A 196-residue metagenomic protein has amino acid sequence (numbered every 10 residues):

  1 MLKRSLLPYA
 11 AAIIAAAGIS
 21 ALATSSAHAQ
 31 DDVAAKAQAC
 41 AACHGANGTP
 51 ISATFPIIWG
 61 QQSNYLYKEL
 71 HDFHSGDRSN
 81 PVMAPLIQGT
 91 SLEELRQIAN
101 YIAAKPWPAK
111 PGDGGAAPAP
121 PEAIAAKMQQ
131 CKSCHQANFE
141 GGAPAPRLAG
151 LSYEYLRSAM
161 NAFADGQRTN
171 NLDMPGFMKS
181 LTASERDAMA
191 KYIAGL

Functional and structural regions predicted by a protein language model:
L2-I13, A21: Bacterial N-terminal signal peptides that target proteins for export
A15-A27: C-terminal segment of classical bacterial N-terminal signal peptides
H28-N47, K110-E140, S152: Sequence/structural segment immediately N-terminal to covalent heme-attachment motifs in c-type and related
V33, G48-R78, A84-G89, K132 (+3 more regions): Gly/Gly-Pro-rich "capping" loops immediately C-terminal to redox-active cysteine motifs in periplasmic/lumenal
A39, Y65-K68, V82-P85, E93-Q97 (+5 more regions): Extracytoplasmic/secreted proteins, especially bacterial periplasmic and envelope-associated proteins
T49-P50, S79, A104-A119, A137-P146 (+3 more regions): Inter-heme linker and motif-flanking segments adjacent to c-type heme-binding CXXCH motifs in c-type cytochromes
Q88-P111, K179-L196: C-terminal capping alpha-helices of c-type cytochrome domains
